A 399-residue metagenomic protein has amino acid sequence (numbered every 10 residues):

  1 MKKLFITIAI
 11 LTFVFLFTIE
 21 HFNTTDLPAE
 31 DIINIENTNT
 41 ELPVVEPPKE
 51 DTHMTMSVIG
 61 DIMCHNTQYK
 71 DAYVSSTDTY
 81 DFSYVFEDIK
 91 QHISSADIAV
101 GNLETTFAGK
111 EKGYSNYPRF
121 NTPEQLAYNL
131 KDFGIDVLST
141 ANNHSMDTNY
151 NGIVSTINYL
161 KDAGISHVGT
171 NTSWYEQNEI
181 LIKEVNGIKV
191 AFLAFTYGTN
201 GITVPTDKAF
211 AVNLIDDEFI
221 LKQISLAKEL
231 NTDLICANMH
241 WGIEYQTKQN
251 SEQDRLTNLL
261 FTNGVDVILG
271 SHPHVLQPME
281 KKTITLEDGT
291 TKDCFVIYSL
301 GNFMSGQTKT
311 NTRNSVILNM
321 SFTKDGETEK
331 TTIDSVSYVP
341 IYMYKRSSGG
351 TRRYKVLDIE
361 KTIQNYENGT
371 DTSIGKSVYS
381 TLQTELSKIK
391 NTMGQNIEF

Functional and structural regions predicted by a protein language model:
M1-T24: Sec-dependent N-terminal signal peptides of Gram-positive bacterial secreted proteins and lipoproteins
L16-F399: Acidic, metal/ion-coordinating pockets
